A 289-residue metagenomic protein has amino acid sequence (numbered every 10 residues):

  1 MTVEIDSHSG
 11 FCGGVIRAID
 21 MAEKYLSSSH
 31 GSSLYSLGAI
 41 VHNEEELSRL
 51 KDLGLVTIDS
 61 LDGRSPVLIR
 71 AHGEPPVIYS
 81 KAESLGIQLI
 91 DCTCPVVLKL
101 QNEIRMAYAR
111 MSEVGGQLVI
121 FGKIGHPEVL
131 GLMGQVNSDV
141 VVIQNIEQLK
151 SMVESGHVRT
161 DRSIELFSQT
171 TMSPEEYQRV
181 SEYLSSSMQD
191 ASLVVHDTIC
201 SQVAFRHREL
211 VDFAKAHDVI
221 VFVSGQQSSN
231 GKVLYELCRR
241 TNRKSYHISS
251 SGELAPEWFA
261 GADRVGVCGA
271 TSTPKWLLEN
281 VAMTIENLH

Functional and structural regions predicted by a protein language model:
M1-H289: The feature marks the mature, well-folded catalytic cores of soluble enzymes
